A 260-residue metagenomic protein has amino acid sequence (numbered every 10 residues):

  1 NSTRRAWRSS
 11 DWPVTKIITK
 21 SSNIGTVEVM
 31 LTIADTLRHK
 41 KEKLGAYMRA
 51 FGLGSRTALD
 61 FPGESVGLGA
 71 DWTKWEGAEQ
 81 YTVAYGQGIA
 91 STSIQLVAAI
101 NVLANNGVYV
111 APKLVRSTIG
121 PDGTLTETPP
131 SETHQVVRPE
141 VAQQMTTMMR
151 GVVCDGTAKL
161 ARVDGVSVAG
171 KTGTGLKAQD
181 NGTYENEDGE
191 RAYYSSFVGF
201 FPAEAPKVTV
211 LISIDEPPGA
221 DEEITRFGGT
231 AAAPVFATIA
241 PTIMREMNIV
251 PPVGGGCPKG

Functional and structural regions predicted by a protein language model:
N1-P217, G228, C257: Beta-lactam-recognizing serine transpeptidase/beta-lactamase-like catalytic domain environment
T124-P130, T230-G260: Short, gly/Ser/Thr-rich active-site loops of penicillin-recognizing serine hydrolases
P217-P218, E223: Amphipathic, heptad-repeat alpha-helical segments used for oligomerization and assembly
E223-T230: Glycine- and acidic-residue-enriched helix-capping/strand-helix junction motifs
